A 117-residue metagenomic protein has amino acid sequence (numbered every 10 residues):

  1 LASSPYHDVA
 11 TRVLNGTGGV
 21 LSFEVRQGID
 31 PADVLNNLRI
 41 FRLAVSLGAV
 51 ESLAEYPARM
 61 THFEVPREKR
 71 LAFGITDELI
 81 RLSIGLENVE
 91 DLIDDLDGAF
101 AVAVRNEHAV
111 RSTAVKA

Functional and structural regions predicted by a protein language model:
L1-S52, V65-L71, R111: Conserved small-domain helix->loop->beta segment predominantly found in fold-type I
I29, S52-A117: PLP-dependent enzyme catalytic core of the Aspartate aminotransferase-like
